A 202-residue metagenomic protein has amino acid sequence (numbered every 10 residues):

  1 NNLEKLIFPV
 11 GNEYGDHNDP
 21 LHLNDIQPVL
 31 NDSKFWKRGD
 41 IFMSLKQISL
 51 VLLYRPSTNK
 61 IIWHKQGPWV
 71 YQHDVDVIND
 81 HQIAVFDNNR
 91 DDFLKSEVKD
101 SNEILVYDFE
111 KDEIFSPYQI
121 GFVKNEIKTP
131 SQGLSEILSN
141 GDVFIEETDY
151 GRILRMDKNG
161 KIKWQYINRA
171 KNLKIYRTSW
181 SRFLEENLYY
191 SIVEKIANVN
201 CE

Functional and structural regions predicted by a protein language model:
N1-E202: Histidine-/acidic-rich catalytic cores in large beta-rich domains
